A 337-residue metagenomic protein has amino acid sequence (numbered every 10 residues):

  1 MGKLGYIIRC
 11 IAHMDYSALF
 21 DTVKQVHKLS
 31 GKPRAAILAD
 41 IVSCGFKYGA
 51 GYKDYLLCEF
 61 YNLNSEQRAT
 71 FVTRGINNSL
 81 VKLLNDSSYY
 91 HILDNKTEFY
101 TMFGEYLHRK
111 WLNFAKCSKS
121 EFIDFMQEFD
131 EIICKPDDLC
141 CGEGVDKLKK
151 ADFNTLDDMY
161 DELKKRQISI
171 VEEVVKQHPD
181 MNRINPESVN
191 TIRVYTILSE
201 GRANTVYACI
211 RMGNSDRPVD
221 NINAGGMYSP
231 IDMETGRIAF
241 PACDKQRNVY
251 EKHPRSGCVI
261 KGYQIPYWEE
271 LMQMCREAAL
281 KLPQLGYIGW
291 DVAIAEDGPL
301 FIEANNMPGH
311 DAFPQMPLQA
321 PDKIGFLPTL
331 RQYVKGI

Functional and structural regions predicted by a protein language model:
Y6, C10-D124, E128, C275: Conserved N-proximal alpha/beta basic substrate-recognition cap immediately N-terminal to, or forming the N-lobe
S17, V249-R276, L280-Y287, I294-I337: C-terminal active-site "lid" helix and adjoining low-complexity regulatory extension at the edge of ATP-using catalytic
S79-I192, E200-G201: Active-site nucleotide/adenylate-binding loops and adjacent lid/helix of ATP-dependent enzymes
N113-C117, I210, I288-D291: Acidic carboxylate-rich catalytic motifs and surrounding loops in phosphoryl-/glycosyl-chemistry enzymes
F122, D180-R183, R276-A279, I288-W290: Generic recognition of flexible, low-complexity loop/linker segments
F129-E131, V189-R193, T205, Y287-G289 (+1 more regions): Extracellular structured ligand-interaction cores
D138, D152, E173-V175, T196-L198 (+3 more regions): Short, flexible loop/turn elements at secondary-structure junctions
N185, V189-Q273: ATP-dependent carboxylate/phosphate-activation module, predominantly the ATP-grasp catalytic core and closely related
